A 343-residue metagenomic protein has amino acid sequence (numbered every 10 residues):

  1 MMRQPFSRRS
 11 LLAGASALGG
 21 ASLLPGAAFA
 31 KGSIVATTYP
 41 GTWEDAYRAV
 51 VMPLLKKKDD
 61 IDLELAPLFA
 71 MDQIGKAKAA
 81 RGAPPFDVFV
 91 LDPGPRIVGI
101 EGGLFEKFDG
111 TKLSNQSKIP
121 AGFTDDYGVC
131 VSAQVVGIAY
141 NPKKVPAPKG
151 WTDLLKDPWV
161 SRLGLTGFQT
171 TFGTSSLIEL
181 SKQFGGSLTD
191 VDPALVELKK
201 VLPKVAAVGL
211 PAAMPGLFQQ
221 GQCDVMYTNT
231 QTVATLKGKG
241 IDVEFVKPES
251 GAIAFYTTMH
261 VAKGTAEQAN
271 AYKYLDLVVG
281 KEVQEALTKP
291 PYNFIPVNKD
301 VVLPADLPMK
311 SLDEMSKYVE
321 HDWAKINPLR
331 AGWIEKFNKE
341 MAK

Functional and structural regions predicted by a protein language model:
M1-G19: N-terminal secretory signal peptides and thylakoid transit peptides that target proteins across membranes
K31-I97: Early extracytoplasmic/lumenal segment of secretory-pathway proteins
G41-R48, P85-Q222: Extracytoplasmic ligand-binding site segments that recognize negatively charged/polar headgroups
G94-I100, Q219, D224-D242: A ligand-binding cleft/hinge motif common to bilobed small-molecule-binding domains
E106-L113, D126-V129, D224-V225, I241-I253 (+1 more regions): Short beta-strand->loop
Q134, V196-V201, K239-K263, K299: Periplasmic-binding protein-like
G137-K144, E179-K182, Y256-Q268, L275 (+1 more regions): A bilobed periplasmic-binding-protein/Venus flytrap-type ligand-binding module shared by bacterial periplasmic
A262-Y318: Mature extracytoplasmic/periplasmic domains
